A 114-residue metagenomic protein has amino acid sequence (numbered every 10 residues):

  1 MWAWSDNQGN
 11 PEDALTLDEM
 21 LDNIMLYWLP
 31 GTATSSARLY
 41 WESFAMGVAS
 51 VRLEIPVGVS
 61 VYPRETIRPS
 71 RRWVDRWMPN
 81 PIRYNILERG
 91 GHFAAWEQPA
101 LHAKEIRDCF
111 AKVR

Functional and structural regions predicted by a protein language model:
M1-R114: C-terminal subdomain of alpha/beta-hydrolase-fold enzymes, centered on the catalytic histidine and its supporting
